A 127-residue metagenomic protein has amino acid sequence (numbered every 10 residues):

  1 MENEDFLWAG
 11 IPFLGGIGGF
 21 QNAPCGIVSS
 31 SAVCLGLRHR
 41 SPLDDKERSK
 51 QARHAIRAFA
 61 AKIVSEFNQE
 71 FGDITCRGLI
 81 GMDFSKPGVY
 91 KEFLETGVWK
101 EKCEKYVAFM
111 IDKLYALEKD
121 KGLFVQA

Functional and structural regions predicted by a protein language model:
M1-F13, M82-P87: Acidic-glycine-rich active-site phosphate/pyrophosphate-binding loop
M1-W8, L37-F59: Phosphate-handling active-site elements
D5, A9, A23-I27, T75 (+1 more regions): Residue-level detector of well-ordered alpha-helical segments, enriched for hydrophobic/aromatic packing positions
F13-Q21, Q51: Short secondary-structure capping micro-motifs at structural edges
G19-V33: Conserved phosphate/anionic-ligand binding catalytic regions in large, soluble enzymes, centered on
S31-L35, R48-A127: Amphipathic alpha-helical interface segments
